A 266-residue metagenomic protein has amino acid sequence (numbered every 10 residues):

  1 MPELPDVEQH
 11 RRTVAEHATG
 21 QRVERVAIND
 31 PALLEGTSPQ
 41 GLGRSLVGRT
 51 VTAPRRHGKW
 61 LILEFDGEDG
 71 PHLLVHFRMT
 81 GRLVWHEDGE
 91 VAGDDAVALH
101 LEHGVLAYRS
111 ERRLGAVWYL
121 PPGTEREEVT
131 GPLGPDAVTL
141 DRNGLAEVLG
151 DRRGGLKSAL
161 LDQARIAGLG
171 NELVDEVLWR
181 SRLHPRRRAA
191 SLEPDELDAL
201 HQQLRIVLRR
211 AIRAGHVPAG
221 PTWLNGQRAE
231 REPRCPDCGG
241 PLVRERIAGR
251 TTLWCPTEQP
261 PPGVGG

Functional and structural regions predicted by a protein language model:
M1-V117, T139, R234-G239, G263-G266: Gly/Gly-Pro- and Ser/Thr-rich, intrinsically disordered tail segments characteristic of DNA damage-repair and tolerance
E3-D6, H10, T19, S38 (+5 more regions): Alpha-helical structural motif
G20, G48, P132-G134, R182: Glycine-centered secondary-structure boundary/capping sites
R22-L42, R55, W60, G67 (+2 more regions): Basic, nucleic-acid-binding surfaces and adjacent catalytic neighborhoods in DNA/RNA-processing proteins
P71-R180: Phosphate/anion-contacting hairpin/loop surfaces
